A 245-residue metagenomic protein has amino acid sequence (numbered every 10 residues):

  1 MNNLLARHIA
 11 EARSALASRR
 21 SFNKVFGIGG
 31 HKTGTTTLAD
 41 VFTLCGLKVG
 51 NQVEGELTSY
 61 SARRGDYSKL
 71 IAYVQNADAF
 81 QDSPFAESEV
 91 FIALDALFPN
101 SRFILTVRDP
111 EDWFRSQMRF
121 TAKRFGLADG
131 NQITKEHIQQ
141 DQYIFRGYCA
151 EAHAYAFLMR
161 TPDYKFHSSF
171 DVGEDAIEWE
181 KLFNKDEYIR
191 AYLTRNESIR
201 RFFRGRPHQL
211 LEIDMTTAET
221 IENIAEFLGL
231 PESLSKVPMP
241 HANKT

Functional and structural regions predicted by a protein language model:
N2, R63, H137-I138, T217: Intrinsic-disorder-associated interaction segments
N2-L127, T194, S198, G205-H208: PAPS-dependent sulfotransferase catalytic domain
F26, E187, E212: Conserved short-loop catalytic and cofactor-binding motifs
T37, T43-L47, I92-Y188, E219-E226 (+1 more regions): PAPS-dependent sulfotransferase catalytic domain
E54-A62, I104-R115, I133, I177 (+1 more regions): The conserved 3'-phosphoadenosine-5'-phosphosulfate
D66, K185-E187, K244: Intrinsic-disorder/low-complexity, polar/charged segments
